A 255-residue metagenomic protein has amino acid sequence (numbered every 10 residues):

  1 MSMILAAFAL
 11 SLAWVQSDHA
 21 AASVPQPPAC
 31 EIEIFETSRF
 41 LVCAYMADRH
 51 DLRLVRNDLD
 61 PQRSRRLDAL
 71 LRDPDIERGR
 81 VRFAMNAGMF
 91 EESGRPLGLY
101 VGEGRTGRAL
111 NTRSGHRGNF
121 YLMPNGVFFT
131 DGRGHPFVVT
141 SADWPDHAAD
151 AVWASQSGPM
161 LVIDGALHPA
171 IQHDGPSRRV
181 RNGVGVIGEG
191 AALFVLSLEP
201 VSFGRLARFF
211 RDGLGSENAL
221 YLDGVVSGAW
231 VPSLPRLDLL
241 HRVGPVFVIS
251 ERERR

Functional and structural regions predicted by a protein language model:
I4-A13: Bacterial N-terminal signal peptides
L12-N119: Zymogen propeptides
M46-R49, S93, F129-H135, I163-G165 (+3 more regions): Short acidic-glycine loop/turn motifs at beta-strand connectors
N57-Q62, A142-D146, L196-P200: Short, solvent-exposed aromatic-acidic interface loops
V81-F83, G126-V127, H135-F137, P159-M160 (+4 more regions): Structural motif
G94-I171: Active-site-adjacent helix-turn-beta-strand microarchitecture at beta-sheet edges that either contains or buttresses
L97-H116, A170-N218, S227-R255: Conserved, well-ordered active-site substructure
